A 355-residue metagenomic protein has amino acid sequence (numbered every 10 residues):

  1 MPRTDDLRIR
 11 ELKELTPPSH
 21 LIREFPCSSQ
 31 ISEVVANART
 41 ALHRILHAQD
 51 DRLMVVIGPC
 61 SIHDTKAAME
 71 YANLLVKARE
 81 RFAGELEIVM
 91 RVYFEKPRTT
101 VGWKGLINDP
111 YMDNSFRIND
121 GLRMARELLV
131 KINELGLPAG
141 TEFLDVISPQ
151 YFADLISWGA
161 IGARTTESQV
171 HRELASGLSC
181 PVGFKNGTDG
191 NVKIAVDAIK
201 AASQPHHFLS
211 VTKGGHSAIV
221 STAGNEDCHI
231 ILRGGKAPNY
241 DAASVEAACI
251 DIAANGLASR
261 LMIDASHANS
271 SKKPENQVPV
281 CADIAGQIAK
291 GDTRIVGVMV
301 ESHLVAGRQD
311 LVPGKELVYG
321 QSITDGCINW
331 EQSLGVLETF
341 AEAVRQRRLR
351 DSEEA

Functional and structural regions predicted by a protein language model:
P2-D5, E85-Y240, S244-V245, H267-A268 (+8 more regions): Active-site-facing alpha/beta catalytic cores
L7-Q49: N- or domain-start disorder-to-order transition segments that initiate the globular core
P17-P26, T222-G234, L317: Gly-rich Lys/Arg/Thr-decorated short loops/hinges at beta-loop-alpha junctions or inter-strand turns that position
L46-Q49, R79-A83, L129-G136, S221-T222 (+1 more regions): Acidic (Asp/Glu)-rich catalytic clusters
M54-A67, D325: Conserved phosphate/anionic-ligand binding catalytic regions in large, soluble enzymes, centered on
G58, I263, N329: Conserved, mostly hydrophobic/aromatic
T65-K77, T100-I107: Glycine-rich loop at the start of a catalytic domain that most often binds anionic cofactors/ligands
H303-L349: Internal helix-turn-beta structural module
